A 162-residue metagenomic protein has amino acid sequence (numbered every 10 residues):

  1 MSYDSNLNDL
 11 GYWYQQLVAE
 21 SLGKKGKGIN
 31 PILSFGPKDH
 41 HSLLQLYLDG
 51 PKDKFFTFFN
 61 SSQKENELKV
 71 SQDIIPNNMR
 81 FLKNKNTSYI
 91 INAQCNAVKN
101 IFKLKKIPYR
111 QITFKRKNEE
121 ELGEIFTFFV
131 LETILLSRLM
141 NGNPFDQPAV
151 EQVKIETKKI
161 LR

Functional and structural regions predicted by a protein language model:
M1-R162: A SIS-like phosphosugar-recognition module
